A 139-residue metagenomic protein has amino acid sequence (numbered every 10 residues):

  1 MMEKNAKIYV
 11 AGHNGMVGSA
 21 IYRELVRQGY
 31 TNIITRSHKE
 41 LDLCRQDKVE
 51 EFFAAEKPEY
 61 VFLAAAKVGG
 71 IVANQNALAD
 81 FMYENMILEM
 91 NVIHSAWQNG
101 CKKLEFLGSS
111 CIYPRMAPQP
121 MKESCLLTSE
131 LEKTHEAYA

Functional and structural regions predicted by a protein language model:
E3-Q28: N-terminal Rossmann NAD(P)H-binding glycine-rich loop of SDR-like oxidoreductase domains
A11, R36, V61-K67, L104-S110: SDR active-site strand-loop-helix element
V26-F52: Adenosine-cofactor binding site in Rossmann-like domains, unifying the SAM/SAH pocket of S-adenosylmethionine-dependent
T31, E59, K102: Short acidic/polar active-site loop segments enriched in Thr and Asp
Q46-M86, S95-Q98, R115: NAD(P)H-binding glycine-rich loop region in Rossmannoid oxidoreductase-like domains and their noncatalytic homologs
N76-H94, Q98, K102-K103, C111-A139: Catalytic helix-loop patch of NAD(P)-dependent Rossmann-fold dehydrogenases
